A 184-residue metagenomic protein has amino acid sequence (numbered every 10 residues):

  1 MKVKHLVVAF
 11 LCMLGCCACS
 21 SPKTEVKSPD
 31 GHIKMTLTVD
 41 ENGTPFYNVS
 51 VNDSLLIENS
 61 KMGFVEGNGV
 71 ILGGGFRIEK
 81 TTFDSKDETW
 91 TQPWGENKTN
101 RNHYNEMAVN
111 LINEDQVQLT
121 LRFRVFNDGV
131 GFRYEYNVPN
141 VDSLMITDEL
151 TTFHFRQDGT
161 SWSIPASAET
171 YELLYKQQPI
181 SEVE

Functional and structural regions predicted by a protein language model:
M1-T24: Bacterial Sec-dependent N-terminal signal peptides
K23-E184: N-terminal accessory beta-strand-rich subdomains and adjacent acidic, glycine-rich linkers that precede catalytic cores
